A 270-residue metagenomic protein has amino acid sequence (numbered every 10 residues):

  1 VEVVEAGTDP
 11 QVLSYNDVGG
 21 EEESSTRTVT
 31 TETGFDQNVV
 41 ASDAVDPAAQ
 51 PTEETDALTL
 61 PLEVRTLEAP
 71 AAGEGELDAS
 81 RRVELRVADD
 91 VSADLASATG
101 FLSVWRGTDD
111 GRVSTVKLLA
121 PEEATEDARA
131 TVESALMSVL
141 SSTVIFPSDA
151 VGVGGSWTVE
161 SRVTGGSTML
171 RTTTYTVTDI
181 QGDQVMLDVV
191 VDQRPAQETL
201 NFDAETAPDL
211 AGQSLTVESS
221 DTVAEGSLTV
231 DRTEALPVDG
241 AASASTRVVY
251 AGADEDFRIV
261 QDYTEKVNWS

Functional and structural regions predicted by a protein language model:
V1-A93, V159-S270: Acidic, serine/threonine-rich low-complexity disordered tracts
A69, D110-T115, E133, L140-S148 (+1 more regions): Short low-complexity stretches enriched in small and charged residues
D89-T131: Hydrophobic alpha-helical segments and helix pairs
A98, D149-V151, D262: Intrinsically disordered, low-complexity regions enriched in Ser/Pro/Gly/Gln/His and often acidic
G107, A150, V230-D231: Hydrophobic alpha-helical segments, especially N-terminal targeting/anchoring helices
A124-I180: Extracytoplasmic beta-rich ectodomain segments of secreted or membrane-anchored proteins
